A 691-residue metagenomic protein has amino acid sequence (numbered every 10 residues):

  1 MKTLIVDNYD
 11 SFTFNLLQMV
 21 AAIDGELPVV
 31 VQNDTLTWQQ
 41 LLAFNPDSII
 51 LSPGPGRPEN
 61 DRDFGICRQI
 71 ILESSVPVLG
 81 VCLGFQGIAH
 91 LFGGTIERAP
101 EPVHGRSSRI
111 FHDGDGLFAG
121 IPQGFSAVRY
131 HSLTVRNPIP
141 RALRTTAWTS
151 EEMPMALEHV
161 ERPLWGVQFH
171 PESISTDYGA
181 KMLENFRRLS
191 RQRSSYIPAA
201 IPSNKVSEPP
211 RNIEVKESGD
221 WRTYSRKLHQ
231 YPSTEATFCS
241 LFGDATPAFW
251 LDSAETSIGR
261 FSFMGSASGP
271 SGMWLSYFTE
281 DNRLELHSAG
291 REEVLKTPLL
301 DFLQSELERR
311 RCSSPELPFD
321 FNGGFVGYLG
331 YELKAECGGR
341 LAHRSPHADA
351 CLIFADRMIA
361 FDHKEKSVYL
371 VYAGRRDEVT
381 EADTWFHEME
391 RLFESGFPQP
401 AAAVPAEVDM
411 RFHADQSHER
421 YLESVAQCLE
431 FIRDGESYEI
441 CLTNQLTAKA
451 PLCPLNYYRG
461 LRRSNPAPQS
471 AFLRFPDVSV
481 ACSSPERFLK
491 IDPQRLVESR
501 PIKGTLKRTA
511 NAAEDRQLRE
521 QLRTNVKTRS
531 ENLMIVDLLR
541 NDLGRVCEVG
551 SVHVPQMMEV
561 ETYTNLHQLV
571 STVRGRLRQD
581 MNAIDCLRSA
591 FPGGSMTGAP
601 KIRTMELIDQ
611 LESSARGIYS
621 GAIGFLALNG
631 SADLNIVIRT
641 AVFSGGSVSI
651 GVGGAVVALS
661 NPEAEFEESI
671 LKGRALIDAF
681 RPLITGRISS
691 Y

Functional and structural regions predicted by a protein language model:
M1-V76, E184-E214, R222, R226 (+3 more regions): N-terminal beta1-alpha1 cap of cysteine-dependent amidohydrolase-like domains
V29-T35, N60-D61, R109-F111, A147-S150 (+1 more regions): Short gly/ser/thr-rich secondary-structure transition/capping motifs
F44-G120, L183: Cysteine-nucleophile active-site neighborhood
G114-R162, G621: Catalytic beta-strand/loop cores that center a nucleophilic Ser/Cys/Thr and support acyl-enzyme chemistry
G120-R129, P138-R141, D177-I197: His/Asp/Glu-rich metal-coordinating catalytic cores of metallo-dependent phosphodiesterases/hydrolases acting on
W148-Q192: A glycine-centered loop/beta-turn motif at secondary-structure junctions
V206-Y691: Extended alpha-helical targeting/anchoring segments, especially N-terminal organellar/secretory targeting helices
